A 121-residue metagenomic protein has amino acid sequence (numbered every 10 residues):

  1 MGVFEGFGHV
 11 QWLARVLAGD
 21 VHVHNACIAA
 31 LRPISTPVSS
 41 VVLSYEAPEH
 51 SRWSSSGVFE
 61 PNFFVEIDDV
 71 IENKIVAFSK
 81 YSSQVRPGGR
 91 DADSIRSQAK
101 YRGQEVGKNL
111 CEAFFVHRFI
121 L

Functional and structural regions predicted by a protein language model:
M1-L121: Metal-dependent de-N-acetylase/amidase catalytic core
